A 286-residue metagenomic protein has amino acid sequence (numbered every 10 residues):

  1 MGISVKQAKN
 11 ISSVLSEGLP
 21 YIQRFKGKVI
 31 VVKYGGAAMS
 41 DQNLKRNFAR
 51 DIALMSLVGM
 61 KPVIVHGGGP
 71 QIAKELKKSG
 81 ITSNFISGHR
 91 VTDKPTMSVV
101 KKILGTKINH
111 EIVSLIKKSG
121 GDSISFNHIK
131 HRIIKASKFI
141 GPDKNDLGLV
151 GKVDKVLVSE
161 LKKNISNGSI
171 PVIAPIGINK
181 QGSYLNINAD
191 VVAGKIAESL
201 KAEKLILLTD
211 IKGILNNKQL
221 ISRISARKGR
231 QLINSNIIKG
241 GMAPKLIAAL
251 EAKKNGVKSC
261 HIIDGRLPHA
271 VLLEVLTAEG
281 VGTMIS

Functional and structural regions predicted by a protein language model:
M1-R266, V275-E279: Nucleotide/pyrophosphate-binding catalytic subdomain
A270-S286: Short, basic/aromatic-enriched C-terminal tail that caps enzymatic domains
